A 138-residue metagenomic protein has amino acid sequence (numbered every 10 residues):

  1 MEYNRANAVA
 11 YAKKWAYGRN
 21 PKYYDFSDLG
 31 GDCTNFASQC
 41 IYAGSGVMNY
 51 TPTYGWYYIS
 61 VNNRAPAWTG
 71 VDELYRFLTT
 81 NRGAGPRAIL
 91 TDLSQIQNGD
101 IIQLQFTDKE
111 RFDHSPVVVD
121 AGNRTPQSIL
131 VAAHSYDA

Functional and structural regions predicted by a protein language model:
M1, V131-A132: Polar low-complexity intrinsically disordered regions
M1-P66: N-terminal capping segments
E2-N4, D92, A138: Short intrinsically disordered, low-complexity coil segments enriched in acidic
Y17, I41-Y42, T107, A121 (+1 more regions): Residue-level marker of positions within ordered structural domains that often coincide with functionally constrained
Y58-V131: ...with weaker cross-activation on analogous glycine-rich loops/strands in unrelated enzymes
A132-A138: Catalytic alpha/beta core of large soluble enzyme barrels
